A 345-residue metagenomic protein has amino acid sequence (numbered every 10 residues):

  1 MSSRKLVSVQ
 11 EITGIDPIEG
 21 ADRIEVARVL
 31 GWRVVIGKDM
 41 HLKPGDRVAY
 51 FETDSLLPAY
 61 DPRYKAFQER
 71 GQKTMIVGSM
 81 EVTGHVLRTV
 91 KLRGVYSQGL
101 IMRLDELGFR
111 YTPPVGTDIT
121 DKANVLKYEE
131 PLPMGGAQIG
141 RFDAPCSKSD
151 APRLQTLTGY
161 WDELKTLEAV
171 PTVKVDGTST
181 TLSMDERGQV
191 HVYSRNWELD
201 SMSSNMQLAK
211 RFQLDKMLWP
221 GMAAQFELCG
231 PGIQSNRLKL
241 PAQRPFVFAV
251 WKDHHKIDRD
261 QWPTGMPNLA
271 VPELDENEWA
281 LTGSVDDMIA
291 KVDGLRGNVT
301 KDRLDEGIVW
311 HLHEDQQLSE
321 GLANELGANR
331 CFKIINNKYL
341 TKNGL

Functional and structural regions predicted by a protein language model:
M1-L345: Core nucleotide-handling region used for phosphoryl-transfer chemistry
